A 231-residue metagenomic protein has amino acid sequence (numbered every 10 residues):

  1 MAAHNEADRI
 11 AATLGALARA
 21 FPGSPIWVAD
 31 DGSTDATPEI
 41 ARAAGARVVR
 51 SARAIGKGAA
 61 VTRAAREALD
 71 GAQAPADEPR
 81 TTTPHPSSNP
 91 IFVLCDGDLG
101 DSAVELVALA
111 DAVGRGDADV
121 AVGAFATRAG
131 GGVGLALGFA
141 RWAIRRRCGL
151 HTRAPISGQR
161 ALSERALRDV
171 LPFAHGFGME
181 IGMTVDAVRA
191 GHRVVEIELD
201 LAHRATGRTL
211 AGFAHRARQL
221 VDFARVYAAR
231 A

Functional and structural regions predicted by a protein language model:
M1-A2, R50: Short hydrophobic beta-strand elements that form part of the catalytic alpha/beta core underpinning NDP-sugar/donor
N5-A20: Short, well-formed alpha-helical segments that are part of the catalytic scaffolds of diverse glycosyltransferases
E6-R9, S33, S102: Donor nucleotide-sugar binding loop of glycosyltransferases
G15, P172-A231: Hydrophobic helical membrane-anchoring modules
A18-W27, A36, P90: Short loop->beta transition adjacent to catalytic acidic/histidine clusters or analogous donor-positioning motifs
W27, P38-G71, P75-E78: Conserved donor nucleotide-binding strand/loop of the catalytic core
D30-P38, L99: A conserved acidic beta->alpha catalytic loop
A52-E67, S87, L94, A103-F177 (+1 more regions): Acceptor/aglycone-binding surface of glycosyltransferases and processive sugar-polymer synthases
